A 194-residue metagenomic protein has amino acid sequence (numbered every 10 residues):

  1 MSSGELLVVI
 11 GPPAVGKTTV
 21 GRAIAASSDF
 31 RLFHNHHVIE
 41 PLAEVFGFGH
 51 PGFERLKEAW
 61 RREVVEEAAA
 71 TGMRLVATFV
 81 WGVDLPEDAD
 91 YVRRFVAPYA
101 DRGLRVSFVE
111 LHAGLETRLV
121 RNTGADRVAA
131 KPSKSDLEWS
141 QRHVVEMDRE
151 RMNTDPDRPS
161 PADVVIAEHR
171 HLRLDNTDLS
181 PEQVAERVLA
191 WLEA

Functional and structural regions predicted by a protein language model:
V9: Hydrophobic anchor at the beta1->P-loop junction of P-loop NTPases
P12: P-loop (Walker A) phosphate-binding loop of NTP-binding proteins
G16: Conserved glycine(s) of the Walker
T19-A69: Conserved substrate/cofactor phosphate-moiety recognition/catalytic segment in nucleotide-dependent phosphotransferases
L56-L115: Glycine-rich phosphate-binding loop used to anchor ATP phosphates in small-molecule kinases, encompassing both
R61, V65, P181-L189: Short, amphipathic alpha-helical "lid/cap" segments that border enzyme active or binding sites
L115-N122: Switch/connector loops and helix/strand junctions flanking conserved nucleotide-binding motifs in nucleotide-processing
G124-Q183: Small-molecule kinase domains that catalyze NTP-dependent phosphoryl transfer to phosphate-bearing small molecules
